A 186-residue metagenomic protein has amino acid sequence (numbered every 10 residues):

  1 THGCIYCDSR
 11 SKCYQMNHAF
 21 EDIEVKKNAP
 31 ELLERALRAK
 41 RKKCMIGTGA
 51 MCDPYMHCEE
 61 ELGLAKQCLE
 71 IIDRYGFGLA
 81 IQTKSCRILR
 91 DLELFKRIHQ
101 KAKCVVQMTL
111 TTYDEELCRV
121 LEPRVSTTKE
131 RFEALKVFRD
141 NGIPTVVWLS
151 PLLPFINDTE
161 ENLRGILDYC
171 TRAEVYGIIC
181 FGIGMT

Functional and structural regions predicted by a protein language model:
T1-Q107, T111-R119, T128, F132: Conserved Radical SAM active-site core
H57, R90, P123, P154-D158 (+1 more regions): Generic structural "secondary-structure junction" signal
E60, C118-L121, D158-E161, G165: A short secondary-structure junction signal
I98-Q100, V125, R164-I166: Short, hinge-like loop/turn segments at secondary-structure boundaries
E116-R124, S150-F155: Surface-exposed cleft-lining segments at the edges of enzyme active sites
K129-T186: Conserved C-terminal portion of the radical SAM core fold that forms the substrate/S-adenosylmethionine-binding
